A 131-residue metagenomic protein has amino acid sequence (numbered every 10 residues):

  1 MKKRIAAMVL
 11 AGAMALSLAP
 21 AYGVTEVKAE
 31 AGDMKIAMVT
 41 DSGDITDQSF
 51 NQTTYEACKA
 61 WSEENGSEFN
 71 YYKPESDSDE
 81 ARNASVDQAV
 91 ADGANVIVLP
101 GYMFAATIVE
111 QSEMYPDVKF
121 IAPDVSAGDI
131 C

Functional and structural regions predicted by a protein language model:
M1-M34: Short, low-complexity disordered leader/linker segments with a strong preference for bacterial N-terminal type II
V27-C131: A residue-level marker of the well-folded mature domains of exported/periplasmic proteins
